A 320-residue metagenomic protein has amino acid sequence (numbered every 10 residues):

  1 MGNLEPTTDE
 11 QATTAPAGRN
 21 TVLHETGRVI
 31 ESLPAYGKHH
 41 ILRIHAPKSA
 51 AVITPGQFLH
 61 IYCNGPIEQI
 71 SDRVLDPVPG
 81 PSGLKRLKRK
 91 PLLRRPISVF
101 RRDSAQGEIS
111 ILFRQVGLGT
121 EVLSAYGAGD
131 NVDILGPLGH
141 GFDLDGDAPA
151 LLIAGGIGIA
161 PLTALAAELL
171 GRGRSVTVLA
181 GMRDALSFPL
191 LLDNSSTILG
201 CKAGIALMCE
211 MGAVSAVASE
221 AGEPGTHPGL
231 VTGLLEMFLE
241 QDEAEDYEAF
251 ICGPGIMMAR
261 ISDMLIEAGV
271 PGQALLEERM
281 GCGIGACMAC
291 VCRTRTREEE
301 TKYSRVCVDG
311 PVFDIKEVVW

Functional and structural regions predicted by a protein language model:
G2, S110-Q115, A167-L170: Glycine- and charge-enriched low-complexity intrinsically disordered segments
G2-R19: A eukaryote-biased signal for short, well-structured alpha-helical docking elements
T14-G127: Ferredoxin-reductase
L118-E277: FNR/FR-type flavoprotein reductase catalytic core
P161, G255-I256, E277-P311: Local cysteine-cluster metal-coordination motifs and their immediate loop/turn environment, predominantly Fe-S cluster
M258, D263-M264, A268, I284-G285 (+2 more regions): Nucleotide-activated chemistry modules centered on ATP-dependent adenylation/adenylyltransferase
